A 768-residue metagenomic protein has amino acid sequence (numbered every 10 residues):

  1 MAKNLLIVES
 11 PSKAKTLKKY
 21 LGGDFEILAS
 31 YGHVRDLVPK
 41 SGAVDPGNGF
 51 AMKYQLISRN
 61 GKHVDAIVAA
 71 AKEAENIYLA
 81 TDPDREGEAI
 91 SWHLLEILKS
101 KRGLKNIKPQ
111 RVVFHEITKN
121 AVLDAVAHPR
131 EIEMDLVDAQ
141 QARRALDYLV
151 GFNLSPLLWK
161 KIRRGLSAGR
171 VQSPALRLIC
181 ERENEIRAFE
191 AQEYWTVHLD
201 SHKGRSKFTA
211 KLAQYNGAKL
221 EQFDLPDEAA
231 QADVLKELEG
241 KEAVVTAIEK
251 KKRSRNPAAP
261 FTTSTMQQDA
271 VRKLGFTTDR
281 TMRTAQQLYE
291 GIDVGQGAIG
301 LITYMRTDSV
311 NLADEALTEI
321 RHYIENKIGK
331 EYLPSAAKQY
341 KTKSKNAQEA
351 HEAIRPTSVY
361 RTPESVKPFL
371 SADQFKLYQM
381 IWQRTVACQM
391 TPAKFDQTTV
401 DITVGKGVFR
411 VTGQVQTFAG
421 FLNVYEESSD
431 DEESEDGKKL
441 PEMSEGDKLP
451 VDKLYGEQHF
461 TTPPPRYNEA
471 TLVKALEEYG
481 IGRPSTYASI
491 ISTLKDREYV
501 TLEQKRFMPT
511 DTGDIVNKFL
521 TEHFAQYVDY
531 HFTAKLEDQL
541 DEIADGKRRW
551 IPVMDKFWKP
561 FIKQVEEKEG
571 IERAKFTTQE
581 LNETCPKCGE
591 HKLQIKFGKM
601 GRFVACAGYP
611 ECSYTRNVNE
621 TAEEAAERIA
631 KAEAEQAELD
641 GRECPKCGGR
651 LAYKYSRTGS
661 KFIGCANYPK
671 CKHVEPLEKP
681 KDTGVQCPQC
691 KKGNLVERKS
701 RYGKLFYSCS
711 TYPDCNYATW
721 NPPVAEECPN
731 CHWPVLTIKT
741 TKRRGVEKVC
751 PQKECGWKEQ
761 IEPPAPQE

Functional and structural regions predicted by a protein language model:
M1-Q141, L225-A232, D452: Intrinsically disordered, low-complexity regulatory segments
A2, D82-D84, R163-S167, K250-A259 (+3 more regions): Conserved short loop/turn motifs at secondary-structure junctions
A2-N4, T16, G23, S155 (+3 more regions): Basic, low-complexity terminal or inter-domain segments flanking catalytic cores
I117-L199: C-terminal or mid-to-C-terminal helical accessory/interaction module adjacent to the motor/catalytic core
K219-A259: Metal- or metallocofactor-binding catalytic centers and their adjacent structured scaffolds across diverse enzyme
I248, P257-A270, Q296-Y304, P463-A475: Short acidic, hydrophobic short linear motifs in intrinsically disordered regions
M282-Q286, I491-S492: Short, hydrophobic-biased segments on the C-terminal half of alpha helices that form "recognition helices"
Y289-T303, R497-R506: A short, conserved structural fragment
